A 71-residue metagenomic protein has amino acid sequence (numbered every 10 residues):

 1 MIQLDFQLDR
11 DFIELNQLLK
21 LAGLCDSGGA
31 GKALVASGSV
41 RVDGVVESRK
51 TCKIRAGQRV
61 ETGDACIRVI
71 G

Functional and structural regions predicted by a protein language model:
M1-I13: A detector for short, charged/polar N-terminal pre-domain segments
L4-D5, Q58-G71: A positively charged, amphipathic N-terminal helix/segment that binds anionic biomolecules
I13-A56: A basic, amphipathic helix-loop patch mediating RNA/tRNA/ribosome contacts
